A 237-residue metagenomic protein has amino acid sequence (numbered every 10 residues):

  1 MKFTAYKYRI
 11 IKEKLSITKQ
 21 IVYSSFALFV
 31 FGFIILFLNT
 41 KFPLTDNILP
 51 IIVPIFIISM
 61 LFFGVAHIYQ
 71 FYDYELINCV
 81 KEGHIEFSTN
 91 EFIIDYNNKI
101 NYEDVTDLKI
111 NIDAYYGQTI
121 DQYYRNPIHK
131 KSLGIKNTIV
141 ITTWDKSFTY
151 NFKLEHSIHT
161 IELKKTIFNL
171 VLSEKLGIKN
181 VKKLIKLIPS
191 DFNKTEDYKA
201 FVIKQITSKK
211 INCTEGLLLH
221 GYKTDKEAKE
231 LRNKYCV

Functional and structural regions predicted by a protein language model:
M1-A5, V140-V237: Terminal and domain-flanking low-complexity segments
K2-R9, E91: Catalytic cores of transferase enzymes with a strong primary signal for eukaryotic protein kinases
R9-C79: Alpha-helical transmembrane spans
I11, S88, D95, N111 (+2 more regions): A structural detector for beta-sheet-dominated domains
A66-D107: Conserved beta-hairpin
L76-V80, N101-A114, L184-K194: Juxtamembrane/interfacial segments around transmembrane helices
E91-K130: Acidic, Ser/Thr-rich low-complexity segments on the non-lumenal side of membrane proteins
R125-D145: Canonical pleckstrin homology
